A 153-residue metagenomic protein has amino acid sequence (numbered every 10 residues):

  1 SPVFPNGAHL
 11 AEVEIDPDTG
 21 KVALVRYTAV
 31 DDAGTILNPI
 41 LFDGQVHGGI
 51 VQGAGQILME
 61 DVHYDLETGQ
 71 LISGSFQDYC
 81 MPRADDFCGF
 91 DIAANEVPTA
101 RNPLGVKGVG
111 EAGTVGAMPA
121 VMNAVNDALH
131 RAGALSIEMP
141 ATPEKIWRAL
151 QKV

Functional and structural regions predicted by a protein language model:
S1-V153: Cofactor-binding beta-sheet edge motifs in enzyme active sites
